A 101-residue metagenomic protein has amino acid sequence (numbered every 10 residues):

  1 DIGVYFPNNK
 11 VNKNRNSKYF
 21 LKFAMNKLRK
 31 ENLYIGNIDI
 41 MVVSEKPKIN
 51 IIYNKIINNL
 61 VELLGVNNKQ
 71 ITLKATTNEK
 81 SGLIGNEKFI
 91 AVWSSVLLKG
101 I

Functional and structural regions predicted by a protein language model:
D1-I56, L63-L64: RNase III-family endoribonuclease catalytic core
E62-G65, S94-V96: Short, surface-exposed linear patches
A75: Short loop/edge segments at beta-strand edges and connector loops that shape dinucleotide/nucleotide cofactor-binding
N78-E79: Glycine-rich phosphate/pyrophosphate-binding beta-alpha loops
I84-I101: C-terminal edge-of-domain segments
